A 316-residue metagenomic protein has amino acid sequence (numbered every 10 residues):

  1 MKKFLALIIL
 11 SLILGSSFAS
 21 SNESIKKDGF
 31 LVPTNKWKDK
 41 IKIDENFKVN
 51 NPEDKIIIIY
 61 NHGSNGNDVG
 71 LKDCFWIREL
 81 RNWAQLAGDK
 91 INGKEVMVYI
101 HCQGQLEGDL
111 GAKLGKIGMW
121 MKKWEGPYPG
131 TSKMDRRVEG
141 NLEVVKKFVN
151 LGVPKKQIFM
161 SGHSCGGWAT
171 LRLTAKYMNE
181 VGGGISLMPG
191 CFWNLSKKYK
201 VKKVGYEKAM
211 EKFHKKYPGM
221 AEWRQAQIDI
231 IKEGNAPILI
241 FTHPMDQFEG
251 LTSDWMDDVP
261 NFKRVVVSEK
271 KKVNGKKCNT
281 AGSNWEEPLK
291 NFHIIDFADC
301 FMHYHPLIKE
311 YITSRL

Functional and structural regions predicted by a protein language model:
A19-K55: A domain-start/cap signature at the N-terminus of enzymes
K48-K90: Short, surface-exposed "cap/lid" segments of acyl-processing enzymes
A84, G88-M121: Conserved alpha/beta-hydrolase
G115-L151: Alpha/beta-hydrolase active-site loop
K147-V149, K156-Y206: Primarily recognizes the serine-hydrolase "nucleophile elbow" in alpha/beta-hydrolase and SGNH/GDSL folds
P189-E269: The feature captures the conserved acid-bearing segment of alpha/beta-hydrolase catalytic domains
F262-L316: C-terminal catalytic histidine-bearing segment of alpha/beta-hydrolase fold enzymes
